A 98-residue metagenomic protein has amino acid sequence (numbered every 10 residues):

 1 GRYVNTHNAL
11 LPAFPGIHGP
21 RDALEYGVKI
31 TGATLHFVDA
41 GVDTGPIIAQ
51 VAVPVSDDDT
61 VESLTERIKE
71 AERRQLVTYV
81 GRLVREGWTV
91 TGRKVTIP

Functional and structural regions predicted by a protein language model:
G1-I97: Donor/substrate-binding cores of folate-linked one-carbon enzymes
